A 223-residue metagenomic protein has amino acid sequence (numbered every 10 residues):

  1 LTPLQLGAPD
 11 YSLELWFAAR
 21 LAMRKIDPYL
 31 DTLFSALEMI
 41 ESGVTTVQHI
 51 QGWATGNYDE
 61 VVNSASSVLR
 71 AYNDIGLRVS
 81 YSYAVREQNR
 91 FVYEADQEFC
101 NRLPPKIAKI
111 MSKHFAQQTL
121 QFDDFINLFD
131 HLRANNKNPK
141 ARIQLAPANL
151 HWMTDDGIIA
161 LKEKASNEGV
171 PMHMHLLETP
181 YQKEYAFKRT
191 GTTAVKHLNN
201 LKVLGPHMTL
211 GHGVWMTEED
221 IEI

Functional and structural regions predicted by a protein language model:
L1, Q51, L177, V214: Anionic group-transfer/hydrolysis microenvironments
L1, T55, Y181, E218: Conserved protein kinase catalytic core
T2-R78, D123-N138: Alpha-helical scaffold segments that flank or form the walls of functional sites
L4, Q51, K183-A186, D220: Short, function-defining helix-loop hinge/capping sites that tune catalysis or transport
L37, R70, K196, I221-E222: Alpha-helical segments flanking ligand/cofactor-binding loops in enzyme cores
W53-A54, L150-M153, G213-T217: Short beta->alpha connector loops
V61-G211: Metal-coordinating catalytic core of metallo-dependent amide/deamination hydrolases
D155-D156, E219-I221: Catalytic cores of alpha/beta
